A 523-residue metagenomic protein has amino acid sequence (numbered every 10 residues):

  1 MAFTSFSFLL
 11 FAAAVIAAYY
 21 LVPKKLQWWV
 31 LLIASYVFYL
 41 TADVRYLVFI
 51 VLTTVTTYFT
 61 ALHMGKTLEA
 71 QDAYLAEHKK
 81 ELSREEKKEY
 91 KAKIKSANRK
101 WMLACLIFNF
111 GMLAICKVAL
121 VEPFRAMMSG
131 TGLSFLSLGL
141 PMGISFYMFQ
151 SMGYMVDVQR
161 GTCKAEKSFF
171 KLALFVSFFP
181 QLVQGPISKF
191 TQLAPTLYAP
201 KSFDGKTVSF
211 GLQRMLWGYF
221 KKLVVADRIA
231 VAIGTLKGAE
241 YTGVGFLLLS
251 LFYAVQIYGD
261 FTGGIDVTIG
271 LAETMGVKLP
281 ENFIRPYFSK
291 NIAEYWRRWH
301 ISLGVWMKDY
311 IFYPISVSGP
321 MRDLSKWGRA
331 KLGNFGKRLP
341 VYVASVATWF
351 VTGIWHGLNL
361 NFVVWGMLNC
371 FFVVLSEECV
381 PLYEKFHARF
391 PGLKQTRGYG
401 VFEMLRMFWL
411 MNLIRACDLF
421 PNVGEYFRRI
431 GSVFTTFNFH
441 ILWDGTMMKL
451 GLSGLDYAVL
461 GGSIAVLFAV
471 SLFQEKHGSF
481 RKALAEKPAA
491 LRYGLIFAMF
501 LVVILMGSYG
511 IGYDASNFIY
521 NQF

Functional and structural regions predicted by a protein language model:
M1-Q522: Membrane-embedded transmembrane alpha-helical bundles that form the catalytic cores of multi-pass lipid-modifying
